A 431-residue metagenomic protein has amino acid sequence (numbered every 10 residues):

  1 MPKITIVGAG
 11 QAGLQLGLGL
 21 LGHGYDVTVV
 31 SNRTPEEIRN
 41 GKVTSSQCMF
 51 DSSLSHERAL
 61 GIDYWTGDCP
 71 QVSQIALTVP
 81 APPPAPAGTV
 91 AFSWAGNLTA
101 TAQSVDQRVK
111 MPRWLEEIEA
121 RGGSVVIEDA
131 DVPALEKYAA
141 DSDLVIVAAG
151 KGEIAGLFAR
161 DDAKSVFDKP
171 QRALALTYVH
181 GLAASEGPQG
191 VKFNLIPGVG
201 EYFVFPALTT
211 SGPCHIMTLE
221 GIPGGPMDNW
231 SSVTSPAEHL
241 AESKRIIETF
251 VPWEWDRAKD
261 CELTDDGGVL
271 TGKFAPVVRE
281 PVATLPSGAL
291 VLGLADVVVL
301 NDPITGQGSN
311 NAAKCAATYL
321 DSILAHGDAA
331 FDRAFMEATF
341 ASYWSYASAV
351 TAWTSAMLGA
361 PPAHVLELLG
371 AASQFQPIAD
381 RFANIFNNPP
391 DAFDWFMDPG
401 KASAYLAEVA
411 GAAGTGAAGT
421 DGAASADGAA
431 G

Functional and structural regions predicted by a protein language model:
M1-A12: Beta1/beta-strand and adjacent pyrophosphate-binding region of the FAD-binding site in flavoprotein oxidoreductases
V7-A9, L18-K42: Glycine-rich FAD pyrophosphate-binding loop
R33, E37-P83: N-terminal FAD cofactor-binding segment of flavoenzymes
D63-V145, A149-A159: Conserved N-terminal helical subregion
F158-F193: Central beta-strand plus flanking loop segment that forms part of the substrate or channel wall within the catalytic
I196-V269: Conserved FAD/dinucleotide-binding core of flavoprotein oxidoreductases
T271-L294, V299, P303: FAD-binding beta-loop-beta segment adjacent to the flavin cofactor pocket
T305-G306, D321-G431: C-terminal helical "tail/cap" subdomain of flavin- and related membrane-associated enzymes
